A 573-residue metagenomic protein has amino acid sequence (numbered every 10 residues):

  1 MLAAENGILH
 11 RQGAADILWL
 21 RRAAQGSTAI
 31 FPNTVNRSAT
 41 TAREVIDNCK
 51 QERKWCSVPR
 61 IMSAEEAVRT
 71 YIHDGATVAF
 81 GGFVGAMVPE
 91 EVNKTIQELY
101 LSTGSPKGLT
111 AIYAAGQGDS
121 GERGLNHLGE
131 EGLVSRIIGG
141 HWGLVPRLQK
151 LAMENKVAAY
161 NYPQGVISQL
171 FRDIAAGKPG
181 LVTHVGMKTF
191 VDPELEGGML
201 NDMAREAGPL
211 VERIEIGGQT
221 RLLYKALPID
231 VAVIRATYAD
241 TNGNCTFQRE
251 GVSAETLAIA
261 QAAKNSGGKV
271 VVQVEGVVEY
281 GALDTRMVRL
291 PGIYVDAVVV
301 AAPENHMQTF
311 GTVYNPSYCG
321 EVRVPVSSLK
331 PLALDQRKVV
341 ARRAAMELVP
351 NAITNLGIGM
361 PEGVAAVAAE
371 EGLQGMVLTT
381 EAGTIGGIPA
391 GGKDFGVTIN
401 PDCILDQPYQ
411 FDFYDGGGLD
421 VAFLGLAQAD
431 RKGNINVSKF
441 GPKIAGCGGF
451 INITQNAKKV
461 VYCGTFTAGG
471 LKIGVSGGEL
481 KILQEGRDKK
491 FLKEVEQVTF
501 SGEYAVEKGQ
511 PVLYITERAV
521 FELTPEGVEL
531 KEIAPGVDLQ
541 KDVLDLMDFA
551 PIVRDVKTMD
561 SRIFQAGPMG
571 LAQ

Functional and structural regions predicted by a protein language model:
M1-I8, W19-F31, N36-E44: N-terminal mitochondrial targeting presequence
V35, T40-Q51, W55-R69, V84-Y100 (+5 more regions): Conserved phosphate- and dinucleotide-binding cores of soluble alpha/beta proteins, encompassing both enzyme active
E66, G75-A76, G268, A352: Surface-exposed loop/turn positions
V68, K107, K330-L334, K338 (+3 more regions): Glycine-rich phosphate/ribose-binding loops and adjacent secondary-structure elements that form binding surfaces
V78-I96, T354, I358-G359, A366-V367 (+1 more regions): Glycine-rich N-terminal segment of FAD-binding domains in flavoprotein oxidoreductases, spanning the beta-loop-helix
I96-L109, M376: Beta-solenoid repeat scaffold
N244, R323-Q336, R343-N355, G527-V528 (+1 more regions): Glycine-rich phosphate/diphosphate-binding loops and the adjacent beta-loop-alpha structural elements that coordinate
